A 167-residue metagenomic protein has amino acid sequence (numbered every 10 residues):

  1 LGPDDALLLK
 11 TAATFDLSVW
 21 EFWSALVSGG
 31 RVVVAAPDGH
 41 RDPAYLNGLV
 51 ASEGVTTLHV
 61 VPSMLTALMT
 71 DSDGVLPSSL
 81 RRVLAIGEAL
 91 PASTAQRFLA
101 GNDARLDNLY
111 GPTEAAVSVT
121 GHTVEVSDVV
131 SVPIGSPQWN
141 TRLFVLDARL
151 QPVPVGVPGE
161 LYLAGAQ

Functional and structural regions predicted by a protein language model:
L1-V155, E160-Q167: Motif- and composition-driven signal specific to adenylation
